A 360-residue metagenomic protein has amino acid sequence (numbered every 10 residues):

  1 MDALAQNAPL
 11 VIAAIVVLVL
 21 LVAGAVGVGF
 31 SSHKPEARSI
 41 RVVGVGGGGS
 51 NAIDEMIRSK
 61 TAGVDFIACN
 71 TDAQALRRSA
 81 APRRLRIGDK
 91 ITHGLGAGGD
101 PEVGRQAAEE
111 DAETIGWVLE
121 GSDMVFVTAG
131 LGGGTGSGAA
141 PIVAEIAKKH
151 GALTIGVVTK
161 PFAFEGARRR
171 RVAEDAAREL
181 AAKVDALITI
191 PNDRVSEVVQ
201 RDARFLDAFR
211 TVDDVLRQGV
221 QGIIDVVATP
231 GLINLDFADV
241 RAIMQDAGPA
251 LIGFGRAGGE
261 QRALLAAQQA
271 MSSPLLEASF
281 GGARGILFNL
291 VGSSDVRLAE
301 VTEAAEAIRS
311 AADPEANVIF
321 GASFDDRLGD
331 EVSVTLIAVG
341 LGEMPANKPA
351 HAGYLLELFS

Functional and structural regions predicted by a protein language model:
M1-N7: Short, strongly hydrophobic alpha-helical membrane anchors
A8-V11, V17-S360: Tubulin/FtsZ superfamily GTPase core signature
